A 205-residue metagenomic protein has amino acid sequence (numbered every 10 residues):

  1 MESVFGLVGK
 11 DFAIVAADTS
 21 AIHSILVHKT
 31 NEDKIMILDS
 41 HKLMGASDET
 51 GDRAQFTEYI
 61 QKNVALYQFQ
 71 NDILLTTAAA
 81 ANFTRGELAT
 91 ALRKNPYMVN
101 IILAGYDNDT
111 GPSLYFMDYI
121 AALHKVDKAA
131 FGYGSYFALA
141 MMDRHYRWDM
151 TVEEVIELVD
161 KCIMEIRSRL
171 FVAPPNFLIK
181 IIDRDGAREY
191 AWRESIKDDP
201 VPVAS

Functional and structural regions predicted by a protein language model:
M1-S205: Long, low-complexity N-terminal extensions
